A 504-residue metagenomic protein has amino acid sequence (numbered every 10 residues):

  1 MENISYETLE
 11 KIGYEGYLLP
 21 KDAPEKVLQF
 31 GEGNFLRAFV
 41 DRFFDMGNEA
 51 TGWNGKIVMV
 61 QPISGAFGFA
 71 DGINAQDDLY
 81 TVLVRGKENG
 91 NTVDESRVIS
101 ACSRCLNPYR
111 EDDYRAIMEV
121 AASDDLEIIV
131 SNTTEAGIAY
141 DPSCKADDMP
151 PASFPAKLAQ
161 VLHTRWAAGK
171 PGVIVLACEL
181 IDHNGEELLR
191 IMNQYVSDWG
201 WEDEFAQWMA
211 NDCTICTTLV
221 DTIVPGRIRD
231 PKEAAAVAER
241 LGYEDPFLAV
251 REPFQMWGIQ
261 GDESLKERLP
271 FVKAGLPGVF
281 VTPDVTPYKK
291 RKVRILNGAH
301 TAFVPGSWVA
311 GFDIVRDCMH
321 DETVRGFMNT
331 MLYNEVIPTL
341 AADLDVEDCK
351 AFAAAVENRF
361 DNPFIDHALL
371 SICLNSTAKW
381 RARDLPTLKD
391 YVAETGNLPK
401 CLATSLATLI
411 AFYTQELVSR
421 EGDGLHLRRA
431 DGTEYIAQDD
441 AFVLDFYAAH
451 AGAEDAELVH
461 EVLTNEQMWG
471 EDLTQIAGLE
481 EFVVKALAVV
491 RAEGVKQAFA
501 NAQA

Functional and structural regions predicted by a protein language model:
M1-A504: Substrate/ligand-engaging "lid" and interaction regions
